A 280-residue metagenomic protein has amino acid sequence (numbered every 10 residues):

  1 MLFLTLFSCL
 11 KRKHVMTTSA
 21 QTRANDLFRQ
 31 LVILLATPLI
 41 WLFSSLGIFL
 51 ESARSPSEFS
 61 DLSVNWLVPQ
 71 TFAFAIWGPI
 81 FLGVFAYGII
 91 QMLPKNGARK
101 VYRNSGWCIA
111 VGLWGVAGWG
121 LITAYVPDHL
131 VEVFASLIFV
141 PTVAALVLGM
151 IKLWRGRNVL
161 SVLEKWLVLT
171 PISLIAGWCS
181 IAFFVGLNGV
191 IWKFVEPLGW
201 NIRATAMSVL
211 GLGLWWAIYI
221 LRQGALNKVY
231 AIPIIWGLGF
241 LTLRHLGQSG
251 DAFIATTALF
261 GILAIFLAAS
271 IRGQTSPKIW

Functional and structural regions predicted by a protein language model:
Q21-I33: N-terminal membrane topogenic signal
L35-F43, C108-G120, I138-M150, V168-G186: Alpha-helical transmembrane segments of multi-pass integral membrane proteins
T37-S55: Alpha-helical transmembrane segments of multi-pass membrane proteins
L62-I76, K165-S173, W192-N201: Short aromatic-rich membrane-water interface segments that cap or initiate transmembrane helices in multi-pass membrane
V68-A73, F194, L198-W215, T242-I265: Membrane-interface transmembrane-helix boundary segments in multi-pass integral membrane proteins
L93, I151-R157, A269-W280: Membrane-interface capping segments at transmembrane-helix boundaries
R99-I109, A225-A231: Membrane-interfacial loop-to-transmembrane alpha-helix junctions, especially the N-terminal start
A145-R155, C179-K193, S208-A225: Alpha-helical transmembrane segments in multipass membrane proteins, preferentially the mid-helix core
